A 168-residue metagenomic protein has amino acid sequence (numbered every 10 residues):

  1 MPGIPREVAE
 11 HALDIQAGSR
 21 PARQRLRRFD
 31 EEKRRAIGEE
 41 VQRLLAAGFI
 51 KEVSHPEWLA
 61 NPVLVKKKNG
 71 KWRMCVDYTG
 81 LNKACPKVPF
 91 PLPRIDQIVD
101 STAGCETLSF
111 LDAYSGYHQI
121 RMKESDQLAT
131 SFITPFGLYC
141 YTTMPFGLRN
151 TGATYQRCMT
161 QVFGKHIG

Functional and structural regions predicted by a protein language model:
M1-G168: Retroelement reverse transcriptase polymerase core
